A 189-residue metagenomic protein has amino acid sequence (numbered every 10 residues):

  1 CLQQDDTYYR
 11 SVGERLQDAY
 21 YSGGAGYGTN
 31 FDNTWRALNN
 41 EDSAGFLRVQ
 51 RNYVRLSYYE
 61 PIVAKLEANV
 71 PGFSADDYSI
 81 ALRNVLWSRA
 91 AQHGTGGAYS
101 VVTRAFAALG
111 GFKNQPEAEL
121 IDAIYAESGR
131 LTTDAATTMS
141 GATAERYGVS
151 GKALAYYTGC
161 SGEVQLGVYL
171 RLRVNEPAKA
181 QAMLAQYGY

Functional and structural regions predicted by a protein language model:
C1-V85: Acidic, aromatic-lined catalytic clefts of primarily extracellular/periplasmic carbohydrate-active enzymes that remodel
Q3-Q4, Q17, Q50, Q92 (+4 more regions): Residue-identity detector for glutamine
Y8-S11, A91-G96, R130-L131: Solvent-exposed loop/turn segments at secondary-structure junctions within structured extracellular/periplasmic domains
S11, R15, N33, G97 (+2 more regions): Exposed alpha-helical structural elements
Q50, R55-G72, Q92, R171-Y189: Extended amphipathic secondary-structure runs
V63, A68, D77-G111: Surface-exposed interaction patches
A98-Y189: Long, amphipathic alpha-helical surface segments
